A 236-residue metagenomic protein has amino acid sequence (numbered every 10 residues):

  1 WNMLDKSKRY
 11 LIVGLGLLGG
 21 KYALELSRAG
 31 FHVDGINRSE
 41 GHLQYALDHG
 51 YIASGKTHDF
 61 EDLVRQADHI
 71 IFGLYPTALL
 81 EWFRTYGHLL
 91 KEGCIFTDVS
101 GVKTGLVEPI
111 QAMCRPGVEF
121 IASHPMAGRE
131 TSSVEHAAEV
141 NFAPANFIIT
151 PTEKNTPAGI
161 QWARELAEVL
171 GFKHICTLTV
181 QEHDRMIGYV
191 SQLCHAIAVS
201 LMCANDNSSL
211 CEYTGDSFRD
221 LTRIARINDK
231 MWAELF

Functional and structural regions predicted by a protein language model:
M3-R65: NAD(P)+-binding Rossmann beta1-loop-alpha1 motif at the extreme N-terminus of oxidoreductases
R9, H32-D34, E119, N146 (+1 more regions): Residues at the starts of beta-strands that form the adenosine-phosphate
L11-I12, F72, I149: Hydrophobic Val/Ile/Leu positions in short beta-strands of Rossmann-like dinucleotide-binding domains
R38, L74-Y75, V99: Short beta->alpha hinge that forms the Motif I/post-I loop of the SAM-binding pocket
F60-L90, C94-I95: Rossmann-like NAD(P)-binding element
R84-E135: Rossmann-like NAD(P)(H) cofactor-binding subdomain of soluble oxidoreductases
E139-R226: Internal alpha-helical scaffold of NAD(P)-dependent oxidoreductase catalytic cores
K230-F236: NAD(P)-dependent Rossmann-like dehydrogenase/reductase catalytic/cofactor-binding core
